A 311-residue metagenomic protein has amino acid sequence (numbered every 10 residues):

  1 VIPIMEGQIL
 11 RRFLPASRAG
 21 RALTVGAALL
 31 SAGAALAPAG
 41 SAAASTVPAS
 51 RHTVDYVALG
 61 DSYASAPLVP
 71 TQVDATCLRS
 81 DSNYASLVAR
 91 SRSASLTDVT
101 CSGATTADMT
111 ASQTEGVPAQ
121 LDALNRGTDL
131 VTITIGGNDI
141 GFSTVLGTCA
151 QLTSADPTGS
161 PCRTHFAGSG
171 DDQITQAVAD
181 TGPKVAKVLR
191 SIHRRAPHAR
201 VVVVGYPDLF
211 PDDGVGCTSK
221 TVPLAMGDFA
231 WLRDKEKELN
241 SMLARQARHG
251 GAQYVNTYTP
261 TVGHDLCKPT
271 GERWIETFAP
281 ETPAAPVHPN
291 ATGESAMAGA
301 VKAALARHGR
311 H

Functional and structural regions predicted by a protein language model:
V1-T46: Secretory targeting and sorting signals
S41-D55, Q113-T132, V185-R200, K302 (+1 more regions): Short amphipathic alpha-helices and their capping/turn segments at secondary-structure boundaries
T46-G103, L121-D122, A150-D156: Serine-esterase "nucleophile elbow" of acetyl-processing enzymes
D55-G60, A64, L96-T100, D129-T134 (+3 more regions): Structural recognition of the beta-strand scaffold that forms the well-ordered cores of secreted hydrolase catalytic
P67, E115-Q176, D208: Oxyanion-hole/transition-state-stabilizing segment in secreted/luminal serine hydrolases and related acyltransferases
V88-S95, K184-R200, K235-N256: A structural motif corresponding to the C-terminal end of an alpha-helix and its immediate exit/capping segment
A104-L121, L266-E281: Charged, often glycine-rich, active-site loop that binds/positions anionic groups
P207-H311: Catalytic His-Asp segment of secreted/periplasmic serine-dependent ester chemistry enzymes
